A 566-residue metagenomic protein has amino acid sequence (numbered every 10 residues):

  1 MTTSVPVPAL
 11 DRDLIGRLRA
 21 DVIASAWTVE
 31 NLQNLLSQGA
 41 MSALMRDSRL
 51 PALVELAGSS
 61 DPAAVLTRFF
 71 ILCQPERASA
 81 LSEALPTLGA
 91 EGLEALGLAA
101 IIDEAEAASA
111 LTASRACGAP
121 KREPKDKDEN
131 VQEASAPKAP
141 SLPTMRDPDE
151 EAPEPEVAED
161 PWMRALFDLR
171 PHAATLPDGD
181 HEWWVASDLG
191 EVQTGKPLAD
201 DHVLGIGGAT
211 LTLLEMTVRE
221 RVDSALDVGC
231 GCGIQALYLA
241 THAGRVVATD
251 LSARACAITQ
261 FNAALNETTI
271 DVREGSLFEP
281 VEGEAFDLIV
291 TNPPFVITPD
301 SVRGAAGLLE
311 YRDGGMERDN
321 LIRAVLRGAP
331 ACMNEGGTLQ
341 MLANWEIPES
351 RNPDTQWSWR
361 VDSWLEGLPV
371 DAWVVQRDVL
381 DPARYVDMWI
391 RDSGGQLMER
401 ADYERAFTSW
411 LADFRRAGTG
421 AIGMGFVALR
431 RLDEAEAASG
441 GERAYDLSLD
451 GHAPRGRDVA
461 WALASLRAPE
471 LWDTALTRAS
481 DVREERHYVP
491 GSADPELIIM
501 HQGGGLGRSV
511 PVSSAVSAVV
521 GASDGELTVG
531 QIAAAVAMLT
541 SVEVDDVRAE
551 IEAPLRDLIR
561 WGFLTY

Functional and structural regions predicted by a protein language model:
T2-V65, E159-A165, R170, Q193 (+2 more regions): Acidic, low-complexity/disordered tracts enriched in E/D and polar residues
P62-S114, P153-D168, L214, G231 (+3 more regions): Long, charge-rich, low-complexity alpha-helical segments
R77-A78, E83-P120, D128-H202: Non-catalytic substrate-recognition/targeting regions of SAM-dependent transferases
H181-T217, P495-L497, S509-S514: Class I S-adenosylmethionine
A199, G207-T291, T298: Conserved SAM/SAH cofactor-binding pocket of Class I
L251-S252, E317-Q376: Conserved Class I SAM-dependent methyltransferase catalytic core
A253, P293-A324: Mobile active-site "lid"/loop adjacent to the S-adenosyl-L-methionine
P382-L466: Flexible, glycine-/basic-rich loop-and-beta segments that form/coincide with the SAM-dependent methyltransferase
